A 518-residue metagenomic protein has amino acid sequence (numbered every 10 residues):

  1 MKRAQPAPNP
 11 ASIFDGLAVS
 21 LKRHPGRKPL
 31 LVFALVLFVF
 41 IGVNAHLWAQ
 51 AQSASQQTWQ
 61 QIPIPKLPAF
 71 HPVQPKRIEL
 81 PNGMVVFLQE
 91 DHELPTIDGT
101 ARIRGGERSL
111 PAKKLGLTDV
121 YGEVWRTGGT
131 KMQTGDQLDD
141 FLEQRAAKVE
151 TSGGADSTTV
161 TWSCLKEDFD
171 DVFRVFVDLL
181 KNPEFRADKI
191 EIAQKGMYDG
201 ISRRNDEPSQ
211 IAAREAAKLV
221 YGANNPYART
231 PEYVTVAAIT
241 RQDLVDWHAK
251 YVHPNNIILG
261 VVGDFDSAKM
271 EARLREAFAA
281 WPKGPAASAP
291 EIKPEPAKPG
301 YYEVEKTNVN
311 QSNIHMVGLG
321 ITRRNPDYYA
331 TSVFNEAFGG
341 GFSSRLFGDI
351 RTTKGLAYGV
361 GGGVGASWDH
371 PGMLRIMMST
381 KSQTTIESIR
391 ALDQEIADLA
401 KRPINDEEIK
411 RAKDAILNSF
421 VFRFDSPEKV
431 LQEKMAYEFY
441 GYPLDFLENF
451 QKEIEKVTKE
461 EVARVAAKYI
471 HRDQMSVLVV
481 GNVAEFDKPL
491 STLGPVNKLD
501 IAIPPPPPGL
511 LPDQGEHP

Functional and structural regions predicted by a protein language model:
V32-A45: Bacterial N-terminal signal peptides
Q52-Q57, Q133, L138-W247, K293-P294 (+3 more regions): Acidic/histidine-enriched segments that form metal/cofactor-coordinating and catalytic pocket/exosite environments
T58-I78, G200, K218-I257, P285-K293 (+3 more regions): Histidine-acidic residue clusters that define the catalytic metal-binding segment of zinc metallopeptidase domains
Q61, I258-T322, V479-H517: An aromatic/glycine/proline-enriched structural segment found at the starts of mature extracellular/organellar domains
D98-S163, A228-T230, G341-L356, W368: M16/MPP (pitrilysin/insulinase) zinc-metallopeptidase core fold and M16-derived inactive scaffolds
T127-Q133, S163-Q194, G365-F424, S491 (+1 more regions): M16/insulysin-pitrilysin zinc metalloprotease superfamily fold
G196-E215, I292-S312, R351-A357, P371 (+1 more regions): Short acidic/His-enriched helical or mixed secondary-structure segments at domain edges of catalytic enzymes and some
S209, R214, R241-A277, Q474-S476: Non-catalytic, conformational "gating/processing" segments within enzyme and secreted inhibitor domains
